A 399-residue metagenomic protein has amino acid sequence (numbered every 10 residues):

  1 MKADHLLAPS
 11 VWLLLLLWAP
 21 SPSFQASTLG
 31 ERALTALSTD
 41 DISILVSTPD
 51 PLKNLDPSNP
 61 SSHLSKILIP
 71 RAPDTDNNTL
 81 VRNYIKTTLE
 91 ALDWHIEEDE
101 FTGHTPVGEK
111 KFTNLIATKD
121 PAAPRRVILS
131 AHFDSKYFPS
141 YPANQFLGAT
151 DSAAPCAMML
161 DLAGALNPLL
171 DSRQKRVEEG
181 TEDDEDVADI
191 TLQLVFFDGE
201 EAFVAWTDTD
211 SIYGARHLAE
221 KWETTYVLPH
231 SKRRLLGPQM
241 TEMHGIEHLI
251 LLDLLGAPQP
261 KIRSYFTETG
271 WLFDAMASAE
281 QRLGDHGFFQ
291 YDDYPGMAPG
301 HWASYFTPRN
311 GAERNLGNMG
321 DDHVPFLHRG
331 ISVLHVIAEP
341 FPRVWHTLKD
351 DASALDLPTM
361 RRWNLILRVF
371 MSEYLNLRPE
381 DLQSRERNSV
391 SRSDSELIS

Functional and structural regions predicted by a protein language model:
M1-Q25: Fungal secretory targeting signals
W18-N78, Q383-S399: N-terminal hydrophobic or amphipathic helices/low-complexity stretches enriched in small/hydrophobic/Pro/Gly
V46-N54, K66-N77, F101-T105, Y141-A153 (+5 more regions): Second-shell loop/turn segments in exported
L52-A122: A non-catalytic alpha/beta surface segment that caps or lines the substrate-entry region of metallo-dependent hydrolase
N59-K66, D76, L80-A91, I96 (+5 more regions): Extracytoplasmic/secreted proteins, especially bacterial periplasmic and envelope-associated proteins
T102-H104, P121-A123, F133-Y137, G199-V204 (+3 more regions): Solvent-exposed loop/turn segments at secondary-structure junctions within structured extracellular/periplasmic domains
N144-Q281: Acidic/histidine-rich catalytic neighborhood of metal-dependent amide-processing enzymes
G245-H248, L254-I398: Active-site-adjacent substrate-binding region of metalloamidase/peptidase-like peptide-processing proteins
